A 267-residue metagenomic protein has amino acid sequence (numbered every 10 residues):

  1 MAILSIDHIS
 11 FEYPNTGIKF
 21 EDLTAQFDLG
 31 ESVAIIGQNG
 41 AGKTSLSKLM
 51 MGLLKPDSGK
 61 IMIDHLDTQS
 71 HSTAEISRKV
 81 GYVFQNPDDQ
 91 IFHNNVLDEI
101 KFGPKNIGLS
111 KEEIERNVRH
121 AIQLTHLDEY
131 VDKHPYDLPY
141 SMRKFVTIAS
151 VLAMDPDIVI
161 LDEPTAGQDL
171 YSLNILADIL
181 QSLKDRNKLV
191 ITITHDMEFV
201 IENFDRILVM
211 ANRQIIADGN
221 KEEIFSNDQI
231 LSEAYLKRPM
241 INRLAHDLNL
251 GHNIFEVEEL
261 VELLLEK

Functional and structural regions predicted by a protein language model:
I36-Q38: The feature captures the beta-strand-to-loop junction immediately N-terminal to the Walker
M51: Helix-to-loop junction immediately C-terminal to a conserved catalytic motif
G59-D67, I76: Conserved ABC transporter NBD signature motif
E112-Y130: Conserved ABC ATPase "signature" region
H134-L138: Conserved ABC ATPase signature
T194-H195: H-loop/switch region of ABC-family ATPase nucleotide-binding domains
N212-R213: Conserved ABC ATPase "signature" C-loop
